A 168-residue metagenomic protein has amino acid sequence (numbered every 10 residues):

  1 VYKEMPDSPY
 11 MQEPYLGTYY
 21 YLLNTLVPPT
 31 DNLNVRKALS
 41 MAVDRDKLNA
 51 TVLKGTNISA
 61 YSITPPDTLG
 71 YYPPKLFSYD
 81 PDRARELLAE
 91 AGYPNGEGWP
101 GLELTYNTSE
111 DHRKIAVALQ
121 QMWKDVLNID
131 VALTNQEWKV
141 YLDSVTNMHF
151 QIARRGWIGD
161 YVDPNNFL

Functional and structural regions predicted by a protein language model:
V1-V27, A50: Extracellular/periplasmic solute-recognition and catalytic clefts
K3, P14-L16, N95-G98, T146-M148 (+1 more regions): Extracellular/periplasmic catalytic domains that process cell-envelope and extracellular macromolecules
P9, M122-L168: Periplasmic binding protein-like
Y10, T30-Q121, D125: Append "and occasionally in soluble cytosolic enzymes with long acidic Gly/Pro-rich linkers
P14-L16, D67, E137, G156: Residues at the C-termini of beta-strands that transition into short coil/loop
G17-Y19, P100, L127: Envelope-exposed proteins and targeting segments
Y21, D31-N32, H112-K114, D143 (+1 more regions): Extracytoplasmic/secreted cell-surface and envelope-processing proteins
T25-L26, L104-E110, N135-W138: Conserved short loop/turn motifs at secondary-structure junctions
